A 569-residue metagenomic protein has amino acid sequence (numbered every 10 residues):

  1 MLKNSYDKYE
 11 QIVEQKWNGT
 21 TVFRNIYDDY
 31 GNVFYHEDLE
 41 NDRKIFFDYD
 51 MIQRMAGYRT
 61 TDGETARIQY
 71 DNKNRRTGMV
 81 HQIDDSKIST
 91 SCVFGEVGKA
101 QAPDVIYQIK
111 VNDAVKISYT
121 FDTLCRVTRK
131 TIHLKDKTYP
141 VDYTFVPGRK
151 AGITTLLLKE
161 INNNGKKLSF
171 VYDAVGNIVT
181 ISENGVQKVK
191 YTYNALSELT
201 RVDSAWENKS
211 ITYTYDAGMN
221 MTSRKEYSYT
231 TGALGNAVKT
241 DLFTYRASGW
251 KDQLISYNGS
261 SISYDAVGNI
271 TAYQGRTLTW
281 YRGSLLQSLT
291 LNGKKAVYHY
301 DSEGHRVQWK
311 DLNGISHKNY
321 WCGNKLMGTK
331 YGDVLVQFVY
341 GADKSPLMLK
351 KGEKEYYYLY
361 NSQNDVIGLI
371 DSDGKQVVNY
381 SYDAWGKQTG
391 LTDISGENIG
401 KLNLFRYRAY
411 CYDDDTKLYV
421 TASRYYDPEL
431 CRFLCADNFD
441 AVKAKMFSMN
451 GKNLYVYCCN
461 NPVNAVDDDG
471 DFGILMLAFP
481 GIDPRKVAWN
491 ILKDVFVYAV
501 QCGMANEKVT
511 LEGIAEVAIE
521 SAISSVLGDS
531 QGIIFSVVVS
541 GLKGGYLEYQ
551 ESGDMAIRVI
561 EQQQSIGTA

Functional and structural regions predicted by a protein language model:
M1-W17, T21-T60, E64-N163, K167-E183 (+17 more regions): Beta-strand elements of repeat-based all-beta scaffolds
E96, P147-R149, F243-R246, G352-A422 (+3 more regions): A motif-centric feature for acidic-aromatic and gly/ser/thr-rich catalytic loops and repeats
G368-L369, K387-T392, D427-L434, V442 (+1 more regions): Short, low-complexity export/processing leader segments characterized by acidic and small residues
L475-A569: Membrane-interacting helical modules
